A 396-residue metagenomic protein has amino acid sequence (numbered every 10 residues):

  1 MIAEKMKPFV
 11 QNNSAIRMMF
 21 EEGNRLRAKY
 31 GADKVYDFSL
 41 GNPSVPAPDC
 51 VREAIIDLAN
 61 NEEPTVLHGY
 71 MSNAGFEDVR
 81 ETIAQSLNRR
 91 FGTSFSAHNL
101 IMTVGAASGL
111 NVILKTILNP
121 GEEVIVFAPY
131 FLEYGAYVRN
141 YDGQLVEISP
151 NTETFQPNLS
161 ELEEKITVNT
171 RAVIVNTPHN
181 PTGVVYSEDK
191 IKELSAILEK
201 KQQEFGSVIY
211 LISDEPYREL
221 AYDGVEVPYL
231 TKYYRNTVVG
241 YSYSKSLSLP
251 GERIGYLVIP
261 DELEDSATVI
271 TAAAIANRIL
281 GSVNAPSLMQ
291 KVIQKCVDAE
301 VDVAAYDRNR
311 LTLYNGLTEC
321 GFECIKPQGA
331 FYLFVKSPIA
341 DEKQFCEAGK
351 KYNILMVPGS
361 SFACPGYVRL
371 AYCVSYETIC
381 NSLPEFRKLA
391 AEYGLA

Functional and structural regions predicted by a protein language model:
M1-M19, R27-N60, A74, D78 (+1 more regions): PLP-dependent class I/II
E22: Short beta-strand-loop-alpha-helix junction that forms the active-site gateway of nucleic-acid-processing nucleases
E63: Alpha-helical substrate-binding/gating segment
V66-L67: Pre-Walker A segment
